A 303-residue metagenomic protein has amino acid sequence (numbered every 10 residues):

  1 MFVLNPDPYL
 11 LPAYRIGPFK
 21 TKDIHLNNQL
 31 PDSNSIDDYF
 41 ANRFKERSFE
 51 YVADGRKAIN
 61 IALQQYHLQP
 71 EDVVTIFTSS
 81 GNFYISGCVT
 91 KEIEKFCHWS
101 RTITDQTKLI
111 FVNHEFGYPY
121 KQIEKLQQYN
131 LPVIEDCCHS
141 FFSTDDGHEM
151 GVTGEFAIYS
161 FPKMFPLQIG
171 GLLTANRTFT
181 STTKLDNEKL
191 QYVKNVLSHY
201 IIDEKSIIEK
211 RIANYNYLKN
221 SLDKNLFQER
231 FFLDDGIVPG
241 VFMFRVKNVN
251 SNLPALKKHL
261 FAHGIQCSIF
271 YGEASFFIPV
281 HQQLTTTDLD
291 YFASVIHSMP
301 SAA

Functional and structural regions predicted by a protein language model:
M1, H263, S268-A303: PLP-dependent enzyme catalytic core of the Aspartate aminotransferase-like
M1-D54, I103-D105, A213, Y291 (+1 more regions): Conserved PLP-binding active-site segment in aminotransferase class I/II-type PLP enzymes
D38-N42, S48, R56-T144: PLP-dependent aminotransferase-like
A58, V74, H114, D136 (+6 more regions): Generic structural signal for small/hydrophobic residues in well-ordered secondary structure, especially within
L68, I103-Q106, N248-L256, L284-Y291: Short, conserved charged micro-motifs
V152-T183: Active-site PLP attachment segment
D186-K219, F232-L233, V249: Structural signature of PLP-dependent enzymes
E209-K219, E229-R245, N252, F270 (+1 more regions): Conserved glycine-rich beta-strand-loop-beta hairpin in the small C-terminal domain of fold type I
